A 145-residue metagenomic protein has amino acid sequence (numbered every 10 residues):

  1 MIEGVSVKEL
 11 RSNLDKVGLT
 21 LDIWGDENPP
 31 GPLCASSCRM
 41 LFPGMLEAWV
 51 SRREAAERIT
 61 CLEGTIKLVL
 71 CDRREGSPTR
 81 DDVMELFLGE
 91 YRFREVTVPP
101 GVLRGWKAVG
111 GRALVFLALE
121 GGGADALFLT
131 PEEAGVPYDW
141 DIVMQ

Functional and structural regions predicted by a protein language model:
M1-R92, G111-Q145: Non-catalytic, conserved peripheral segments adjacent to functional cores
V96, R104-V109, L117: Short beta-strand His + acidic residue motifs that chelate non-heme Fe in jelly-roll/DSBH and cupin folds
